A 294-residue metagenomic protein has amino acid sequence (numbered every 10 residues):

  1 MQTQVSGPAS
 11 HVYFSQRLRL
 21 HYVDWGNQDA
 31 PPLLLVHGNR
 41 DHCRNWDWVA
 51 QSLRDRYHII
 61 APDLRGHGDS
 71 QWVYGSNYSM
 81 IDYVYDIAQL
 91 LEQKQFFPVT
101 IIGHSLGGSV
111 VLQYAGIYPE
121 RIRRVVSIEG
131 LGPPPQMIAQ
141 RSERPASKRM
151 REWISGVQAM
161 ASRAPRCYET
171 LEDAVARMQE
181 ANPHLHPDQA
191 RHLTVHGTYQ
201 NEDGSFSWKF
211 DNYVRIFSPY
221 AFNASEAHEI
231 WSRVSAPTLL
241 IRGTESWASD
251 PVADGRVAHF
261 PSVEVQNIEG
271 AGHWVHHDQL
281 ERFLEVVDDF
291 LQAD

Functional and structural regions predicted by a protein language model:
M1-L34, R54-Y57, F96-F97, G132 (+1 more regions): Alpha/beta-hydrolase fold catalytic core
S15, R54, I60-L106, I138-R144 (+1 more regions): Active-site loop/oxyanion-hole signature of alpha/beta-hydrolase fold enzymes
V23-W72, S76, R256: Conserved HGGG/HGGXW glycine-rich cap/lid loop of the alpha/beta-hydrolase fold
F97-E143: Conserved hydrolase catalytic core segment
R123-E169: Flexible "cap/lid" loop of the alpha/beta hydrolase fold
S162-A221: Conserved alpha/beta-hydrolase catalytic His-Asp/Glu region
T198-A258: Conserved serine/cysteine hydrolase catalytic core
A271-L284: Catalytic histidine-centered segment of alpha/beta-hydrolase-like enzymes
